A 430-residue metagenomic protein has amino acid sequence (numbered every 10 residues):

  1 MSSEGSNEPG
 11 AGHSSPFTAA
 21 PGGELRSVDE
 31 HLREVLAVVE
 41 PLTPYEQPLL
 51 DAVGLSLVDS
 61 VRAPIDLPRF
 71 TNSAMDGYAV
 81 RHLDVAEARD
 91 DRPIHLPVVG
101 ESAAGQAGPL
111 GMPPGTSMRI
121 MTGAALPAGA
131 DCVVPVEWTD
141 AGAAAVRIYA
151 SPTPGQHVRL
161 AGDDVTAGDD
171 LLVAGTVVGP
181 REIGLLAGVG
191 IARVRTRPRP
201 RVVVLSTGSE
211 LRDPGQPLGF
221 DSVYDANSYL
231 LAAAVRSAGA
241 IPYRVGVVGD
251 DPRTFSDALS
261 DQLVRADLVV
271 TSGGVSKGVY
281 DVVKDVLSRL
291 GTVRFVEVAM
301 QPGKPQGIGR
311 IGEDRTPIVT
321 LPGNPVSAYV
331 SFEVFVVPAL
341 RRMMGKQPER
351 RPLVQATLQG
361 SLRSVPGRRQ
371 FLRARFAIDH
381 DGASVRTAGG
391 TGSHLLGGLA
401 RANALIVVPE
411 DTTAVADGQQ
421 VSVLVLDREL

Functional and structural regions predicted by a protein language model:
M1-D90, L160, P348-R373: Short, low-complexity N-terminal leaders and the immediately following helix N-cap/first helix
M1-V28, A192-L321, P325-S331: Helix-rich terminal scaffold detector
E8-R26, Y78-G249, S384-V385, G389 (+1 more regions): Short, glycine/charged-enriched hinge/interface segments at domain edges or termini
G23-E30, P44-Q47, D51, I65 (+24 more regions): Conserved active-site and cofactor/substrate-binding residues in soluble primary-metabolism enzymes
L36-T43, S60, H82, L126 (+11 more regions): Structural signal for hydrophobic packing residues in well-ordered secondary-structure cores of soluble enzyme domains
E40, A141-A144, V177, R363 (+2 more regions): Short, conserved beta-turn/loop elements at beta-strand boundaries and strand-helix junctions
Y45-L50, V58-D59, N72, G105 (+2 more regions): Flexible glycine/proline-rich
